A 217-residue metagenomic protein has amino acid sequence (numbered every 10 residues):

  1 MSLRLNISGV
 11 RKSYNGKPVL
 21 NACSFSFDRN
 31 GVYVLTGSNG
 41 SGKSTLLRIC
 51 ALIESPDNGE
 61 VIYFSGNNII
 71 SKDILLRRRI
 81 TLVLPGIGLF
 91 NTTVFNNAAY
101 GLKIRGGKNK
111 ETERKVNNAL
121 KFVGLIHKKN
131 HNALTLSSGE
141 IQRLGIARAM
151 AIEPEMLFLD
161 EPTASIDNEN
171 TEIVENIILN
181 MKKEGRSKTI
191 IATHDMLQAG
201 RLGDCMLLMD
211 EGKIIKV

Functional and structural regions predicted by a protein language model:
T36-S38: The feature captures the beta-strand-to-loop junction immediately N-terminal to the Walker
A51: Helix-to-loop junction immediately C-terminal to a conserved catalytic motif
N67-T81: ABC ATPase NBD coupling module
K110-K128: Conserved ABC ATPase "signature" region
N132-L136, E140: Conserved ABC ATPase signature
L157-D160: Catalytic Walker B motif of ABC-type/P-loop ATPase nucleotide-binding domains
T193-H194: H-loop/switch region of ABC-family ATPase nucleotide-binding domains
